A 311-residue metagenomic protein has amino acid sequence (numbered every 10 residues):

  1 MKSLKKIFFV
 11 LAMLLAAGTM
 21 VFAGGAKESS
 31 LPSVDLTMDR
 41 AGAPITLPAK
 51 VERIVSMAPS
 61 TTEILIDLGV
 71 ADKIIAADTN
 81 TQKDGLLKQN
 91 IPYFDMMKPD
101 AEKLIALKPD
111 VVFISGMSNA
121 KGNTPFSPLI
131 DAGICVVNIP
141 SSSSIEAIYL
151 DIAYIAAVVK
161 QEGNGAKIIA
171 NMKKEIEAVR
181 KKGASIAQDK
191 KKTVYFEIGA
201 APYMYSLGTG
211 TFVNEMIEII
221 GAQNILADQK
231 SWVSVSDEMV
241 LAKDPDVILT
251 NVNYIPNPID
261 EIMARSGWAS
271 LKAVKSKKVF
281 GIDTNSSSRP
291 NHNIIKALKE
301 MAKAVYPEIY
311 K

Functional and structural regions predicted by a protein language model:
K6-F9, F22-T62, V158, E162-Y195 (+1 more regions): Bacterial Sec-exported substrate-binding components of ABC uptake systems
V10-T19: Bacterial N-terminal signal peptides
M38-G42, P92-E102, K121, Q229-E238: Short helix-initiation/N-cap motifs at beta->coil->alpha
R53, A147-A157, A166, L249-K311: Structured C-terminal subdomain patch of bacterial secreted/periplasmic proteins
R53-L107, V111-G122: A short, structured surface patch at a secondary-structure boundary
D78, Q82, L207-W232, G281: His/Asp/Glu-enriched short active-site or ligand-binding loop at hydrolase and phosphoryl-transfer sites
M96-I114, I134, S236-N253: Proline-aspartate-enriched helix->loop->beta-strand connector
A120-T124, P140-Y154, D189-F212: Extracytoplasmic ligand-binding site segments that recognize negatively charged/polar headgroups
